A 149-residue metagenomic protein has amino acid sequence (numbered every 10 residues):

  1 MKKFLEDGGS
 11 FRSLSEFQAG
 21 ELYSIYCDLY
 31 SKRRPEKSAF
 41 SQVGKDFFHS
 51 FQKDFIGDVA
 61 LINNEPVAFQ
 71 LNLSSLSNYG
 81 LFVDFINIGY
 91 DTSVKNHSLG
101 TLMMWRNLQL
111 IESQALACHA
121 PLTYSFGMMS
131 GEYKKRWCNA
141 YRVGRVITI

Functional and structural regions predicted by a protein language model:
M1-K95: A conserved beta-strand-loop-helix scaffold within acyl/acetyltransferase catalytic domains
K3, L110-Q114: A generic secondary-structure signal
F17, A39, S77, S98 (+3 more regions): A generic "cationic amphipathic patch" detector
L71, W105-Q109, E132: Contiguous, well-ordered alpha-helical segments that form the cores/surfaces of helical PPI scaffolds
N96-I111: Conserved acetyl-CoA-binding loop-helix of GNAT-fold acetyltransferases
Q114-I149: Active-site/acyl-donor-binding loops of N-acyltransferases
